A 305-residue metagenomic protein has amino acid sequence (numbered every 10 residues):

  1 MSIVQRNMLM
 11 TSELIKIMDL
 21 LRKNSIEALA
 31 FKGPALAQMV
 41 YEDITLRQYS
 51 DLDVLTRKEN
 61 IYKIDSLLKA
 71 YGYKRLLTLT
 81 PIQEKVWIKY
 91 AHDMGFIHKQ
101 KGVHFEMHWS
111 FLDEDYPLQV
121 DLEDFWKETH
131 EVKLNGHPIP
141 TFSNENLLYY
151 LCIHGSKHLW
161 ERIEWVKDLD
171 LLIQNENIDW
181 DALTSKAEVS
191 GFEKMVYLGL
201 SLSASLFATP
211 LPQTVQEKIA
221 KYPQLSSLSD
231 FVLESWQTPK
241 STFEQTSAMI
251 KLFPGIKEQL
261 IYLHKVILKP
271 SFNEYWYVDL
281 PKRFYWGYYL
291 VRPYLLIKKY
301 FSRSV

Functional and structural regions predicted by a protein language model:
M1-S50, T56-V305: Conserved NTP-donor binding/palm subdomain of two-metal-ion nucleotidyltransferases/polymerases, i.e., the charged
